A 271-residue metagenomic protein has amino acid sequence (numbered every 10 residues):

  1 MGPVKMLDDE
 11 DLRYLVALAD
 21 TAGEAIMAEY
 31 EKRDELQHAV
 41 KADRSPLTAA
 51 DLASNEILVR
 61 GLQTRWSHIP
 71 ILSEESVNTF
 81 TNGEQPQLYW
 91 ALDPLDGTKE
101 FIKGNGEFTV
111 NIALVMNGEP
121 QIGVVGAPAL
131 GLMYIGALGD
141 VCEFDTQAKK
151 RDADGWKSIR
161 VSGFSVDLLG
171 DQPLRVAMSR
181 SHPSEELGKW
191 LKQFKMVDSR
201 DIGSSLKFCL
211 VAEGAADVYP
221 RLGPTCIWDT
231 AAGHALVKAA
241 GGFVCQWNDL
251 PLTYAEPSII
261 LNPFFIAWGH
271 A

Functional and structural regions predicted by a protein language model:
M1-G23, G188-Q193, K207-A271: Oxyanion/phosphate-interacting regions
M1-L95, M116, K189-K192, L250: N-terminal subdomain of lithium-sensitive/metallo-dependent phosphomonoesterases centered on the IMPase/IPPase/PAP
I26, D51, L62, T98 (+6 more regions): Residue-level signal for inorganic ion chemistry
P70, K195-D198, F243: Conserved beta-strand segments of alpha/beta enzyme cores
P86-P128: Glycine-rich active-site/cofactor-binding loop and its immediate structural neighborhood
Y89, G123, S199, D217-Y219: Short, well-ordered beta-strand core segments
I112-F208, T253-A271: Acidic beta-strand-loop-alpha-helix segment within the catalytic core of divalent metal-dependent phosphate-processing
